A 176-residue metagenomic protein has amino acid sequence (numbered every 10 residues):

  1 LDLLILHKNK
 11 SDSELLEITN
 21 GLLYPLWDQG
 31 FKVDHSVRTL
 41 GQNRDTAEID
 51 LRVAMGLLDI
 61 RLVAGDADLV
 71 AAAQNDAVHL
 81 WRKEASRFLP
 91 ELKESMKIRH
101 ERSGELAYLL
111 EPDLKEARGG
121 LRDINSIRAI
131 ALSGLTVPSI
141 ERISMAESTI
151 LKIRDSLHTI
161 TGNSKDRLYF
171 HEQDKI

Functional and structural regions predicted by a protein language model:
L1-I176: A nucleotide- and high-energy phosphate-metabolite-utilizing enzyme signature
